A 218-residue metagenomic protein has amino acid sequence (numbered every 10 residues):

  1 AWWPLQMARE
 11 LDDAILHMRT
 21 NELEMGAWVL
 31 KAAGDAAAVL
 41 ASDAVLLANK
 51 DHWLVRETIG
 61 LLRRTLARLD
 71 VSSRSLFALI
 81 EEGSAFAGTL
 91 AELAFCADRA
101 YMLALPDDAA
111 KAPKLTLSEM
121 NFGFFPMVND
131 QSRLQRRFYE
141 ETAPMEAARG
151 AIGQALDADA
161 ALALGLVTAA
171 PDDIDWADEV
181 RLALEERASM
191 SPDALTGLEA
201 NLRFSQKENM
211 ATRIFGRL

Functional and structural regions predicted by a protein language model:
A1-M7, H17, L23-E24, K31 (+4 more regions): Amphipathic alpha-helical segments at domain termini/boundaries
W2, D13-I15, A85, A100 (+2 more regions): Sparse, context-dependent recognition of short Cys/His-centered cofactor- or disulfide-binding micro-motifs
P4-W53, E57-E81, L103-D108: A structural preference for short, pocket-lining loop segments at secondary-structure junctions
A33, A67-F122, R149-G150, Q154-A155: Glycine-rich beta-to-alpha active-site loop
L47-V55, L117-P126: Glycine/Thr-rich beta-alpha phosphate-binding loop at enzyme active sites
F77, S118-R137: Glycine-rich phosphate/ribose-binding loops and adjacent secondary-structure elements that form binding surfaces
